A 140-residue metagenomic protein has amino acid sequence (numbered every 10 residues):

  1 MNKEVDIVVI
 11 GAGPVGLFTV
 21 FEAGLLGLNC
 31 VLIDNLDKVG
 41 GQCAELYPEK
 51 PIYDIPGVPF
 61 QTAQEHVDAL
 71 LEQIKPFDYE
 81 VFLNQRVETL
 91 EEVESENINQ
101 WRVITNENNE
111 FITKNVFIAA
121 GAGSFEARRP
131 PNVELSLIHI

Functional and structural regions predicted by a protein language model:
M1-I10, L26, K38, E80-I138: FAD-binding core/adjacent interface of flavoenzyme oxidoreductases
D6-V31: N-terminal Rossmann-like FAD-binding beta1-loop-alpha1 element of flavoenzymes
G13-F18, Q42-C43, G123-F125: Gly/Ser/Thr-rich beta-alpha loop segments that engage phosphate groups in nucleotides
V20-E22, A44-E45, R128-N132: Short amphipathic alpha-helical segments
L25-A44: Glycine-rich FAD pyrophosphate-binding loop
A44-E110: N-terminal Rossmann-like dinucleotide/flavin-binding domain of flavoprotein oxidoreductases that bind FAD/FMN
